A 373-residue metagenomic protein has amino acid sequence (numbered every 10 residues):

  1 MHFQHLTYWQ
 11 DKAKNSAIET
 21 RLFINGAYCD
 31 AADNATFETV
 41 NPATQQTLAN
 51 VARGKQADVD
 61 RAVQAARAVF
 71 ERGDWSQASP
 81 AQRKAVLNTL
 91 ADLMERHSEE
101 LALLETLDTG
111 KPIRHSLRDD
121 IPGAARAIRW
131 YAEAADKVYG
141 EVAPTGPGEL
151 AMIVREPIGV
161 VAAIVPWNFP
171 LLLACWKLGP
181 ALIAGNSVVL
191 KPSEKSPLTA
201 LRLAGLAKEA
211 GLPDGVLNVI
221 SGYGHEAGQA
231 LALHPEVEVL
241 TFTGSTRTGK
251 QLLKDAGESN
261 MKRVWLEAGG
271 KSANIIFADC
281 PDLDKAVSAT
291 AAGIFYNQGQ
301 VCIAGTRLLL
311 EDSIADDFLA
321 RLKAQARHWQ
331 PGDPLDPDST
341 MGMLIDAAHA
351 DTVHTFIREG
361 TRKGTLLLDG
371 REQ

Functional and structural regions predicted by a protein language model:
M1-V51, A85, T89, V138-I164 (+3 more regions): Terminal low-complexity tails and localization/encapsulation signals of metabolic enzymes
Q45, R83, E105, I128 (+7 more regions): Residue-level signal for inorganic ion chemistry
L48-V138: Glycine-rich loop-to-alpha-helix module at the N-terminal edge of alpha/beta enzyme cores
V63, K84-A91, E95, A102 (+8 more regions): Hydrophobic face of alpha-helices
F70, D74, A91-S98, A102 (+12 more regions): Structural signal for hydrophobic packing residues in well-ordered secondary-structure cores of soluble enzyme domains
L104-P112, V142-G148, D336-G342: Short linear capping/connector segments at secondary-structure termini
Y139-K285: Rossmann-like NAD(P) dinucleotide-binding subdomain of oxidoreductase/dehydrogenase enzymes
V239, R247-Q373: ALDH superfamily catalytic-core signature
